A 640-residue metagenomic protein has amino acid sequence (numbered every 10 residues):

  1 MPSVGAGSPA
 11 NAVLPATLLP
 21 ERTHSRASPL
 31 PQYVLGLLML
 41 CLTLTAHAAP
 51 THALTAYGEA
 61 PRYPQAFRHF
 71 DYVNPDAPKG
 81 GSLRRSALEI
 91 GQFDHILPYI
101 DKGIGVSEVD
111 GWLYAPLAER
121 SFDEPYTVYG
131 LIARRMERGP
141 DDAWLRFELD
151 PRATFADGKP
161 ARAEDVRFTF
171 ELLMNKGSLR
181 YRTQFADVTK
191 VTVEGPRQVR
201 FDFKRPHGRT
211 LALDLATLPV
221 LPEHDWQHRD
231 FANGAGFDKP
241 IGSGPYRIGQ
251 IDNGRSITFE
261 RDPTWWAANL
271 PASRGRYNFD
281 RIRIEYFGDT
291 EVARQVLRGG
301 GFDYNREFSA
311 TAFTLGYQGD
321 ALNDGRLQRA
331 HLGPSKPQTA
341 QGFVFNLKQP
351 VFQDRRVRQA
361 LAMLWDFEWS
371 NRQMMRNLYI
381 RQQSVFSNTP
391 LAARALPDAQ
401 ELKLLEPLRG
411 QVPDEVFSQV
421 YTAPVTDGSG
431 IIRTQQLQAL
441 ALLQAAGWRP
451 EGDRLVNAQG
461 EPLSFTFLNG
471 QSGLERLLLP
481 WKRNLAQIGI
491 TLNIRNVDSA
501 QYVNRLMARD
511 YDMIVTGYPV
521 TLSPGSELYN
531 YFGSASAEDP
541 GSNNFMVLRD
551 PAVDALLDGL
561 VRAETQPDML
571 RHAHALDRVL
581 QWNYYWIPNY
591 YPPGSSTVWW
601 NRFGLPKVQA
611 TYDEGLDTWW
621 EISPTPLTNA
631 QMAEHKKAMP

Functional and structural regions predicted by a protein language model:
A49-P140, E171, I241: N-terminal lobe/hinge region of extracytoplasmic solute-binding protein
H52-L54, A87, G91, I104 (+7 more regions): Detector for C-terminal structural segments
R62, V109-E124, E171, L215-R281 (+5 more regions): Gly/Pro-rich hinge or "lid" segments in bacterial periplasmic/extracellular proteins
Y63, Y72-P78, Y99-E108, R135-S178 (+5 more regions): Aromatic- and charge-enriched surface segment that lines or borders ligand/interaction sites
G130-E137, A156, A161, D202-L221 (+4 more regions): Aromatic-rich, solvent-exposed beta-strand/loop patch
E148, T183-H228, S243-D252, P397-R409: Surface-exposed binding/hinge segments that line and control ligand-binding clefts or catalytic entry sites
D150, G234, A267-Y317, Q359 (+4 more regions): Ligand-site clamp/hinge motif
K190-T192, G249-E260, E285-Q349, R356-A360 (+4 more regions): Extracellular/periplasmic solute-recognition and catalytic clefts
